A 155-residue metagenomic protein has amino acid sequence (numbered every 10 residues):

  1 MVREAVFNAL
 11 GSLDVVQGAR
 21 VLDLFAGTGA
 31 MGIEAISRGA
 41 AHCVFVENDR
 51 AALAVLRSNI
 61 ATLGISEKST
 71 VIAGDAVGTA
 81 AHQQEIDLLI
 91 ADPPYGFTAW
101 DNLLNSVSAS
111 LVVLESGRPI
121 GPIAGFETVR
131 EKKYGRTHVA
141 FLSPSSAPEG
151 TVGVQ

Functional and structural regions predicted by a protein language model:
M1-Q155: Class I S-adenosyl-L-methionine-dependent methyltransferase catalytic core
